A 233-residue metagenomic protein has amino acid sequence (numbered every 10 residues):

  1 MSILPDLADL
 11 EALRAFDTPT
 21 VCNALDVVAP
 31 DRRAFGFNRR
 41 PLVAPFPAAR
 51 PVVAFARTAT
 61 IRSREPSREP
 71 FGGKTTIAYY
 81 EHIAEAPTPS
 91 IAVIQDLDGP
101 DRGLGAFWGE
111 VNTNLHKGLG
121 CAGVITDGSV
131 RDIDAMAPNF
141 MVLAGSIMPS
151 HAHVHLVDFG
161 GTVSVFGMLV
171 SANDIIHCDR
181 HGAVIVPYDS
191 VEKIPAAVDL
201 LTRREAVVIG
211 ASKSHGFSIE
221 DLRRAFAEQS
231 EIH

Functional and structural regions predicted by a protein language model:
M1-P87, A206-F217, R223-A227: Intrinsically disordered, low-complexity regions enriched in acidic/Ser/Thr/Pro/Gln residues
L25, H116, D174-I176: Buried hydrophobic positions in well-ordered alpha/beta secondary-structure cores of metabolic enzymes
R32-A34, F55-T58, S90-V93, C121-I125 (+4 more regions): Structural motif
E81-D127: Extracellular/luminal Protease-associated
I125-C178: A contiguous pocket-lining binding segment that forms or flanks enzyme active sites
I175-K213: A hydrophobic, small-residue-rich beta->alpha segment in the mid-to-C-terminal subdomain of diverse proteins
Q229-H233: Long, low-complexity intrinsically disordered regions
